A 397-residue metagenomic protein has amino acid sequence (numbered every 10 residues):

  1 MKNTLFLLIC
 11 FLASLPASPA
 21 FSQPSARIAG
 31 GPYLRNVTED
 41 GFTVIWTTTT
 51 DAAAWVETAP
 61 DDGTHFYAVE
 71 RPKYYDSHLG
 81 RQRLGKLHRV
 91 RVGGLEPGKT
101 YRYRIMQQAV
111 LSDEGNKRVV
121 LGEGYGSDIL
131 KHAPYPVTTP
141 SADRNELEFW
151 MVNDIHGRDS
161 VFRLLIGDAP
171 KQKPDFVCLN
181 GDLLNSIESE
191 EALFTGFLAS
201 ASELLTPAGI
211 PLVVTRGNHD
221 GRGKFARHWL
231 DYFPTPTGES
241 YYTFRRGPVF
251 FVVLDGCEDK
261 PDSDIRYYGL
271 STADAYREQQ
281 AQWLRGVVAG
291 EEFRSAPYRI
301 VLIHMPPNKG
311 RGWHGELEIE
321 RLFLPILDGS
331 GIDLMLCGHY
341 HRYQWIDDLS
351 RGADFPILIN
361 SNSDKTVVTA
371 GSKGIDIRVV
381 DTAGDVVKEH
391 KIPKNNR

Functional and structural regions predicted by a protein language model:
M1-T4: Positively charged n-region of N-terminal signal peptides that target proteins for export
L7-P16: Bacterial N-terminal signal peptides
P19-M151, K171, G371-R397: Acidic, histidine-bearing metal-coordination/catalytic regions of metal-dependent phosphoesterases
Y33, I105-P136, A192-A289, F293 (+2 more regions): Extended active-site neighborhood of metal-dependent phosphoesterases/phosphodiesterases
N145-D220: Conserved, compact domain cores that house catalytic/ligand-binding motifs in diverse enzymes and effector modules
W150-N153, F176-D182, I210-N218, I300-H304 (+2 more regions): Active-site neighborhood of phospho(di)ester-bond hydrolases with catalytic His/Asp-centered motifs
G157-V161, N185-E188, R216-F225, D259-S263 (+3 more regions): Active-site environment of divalent metal-dependent phosphoester hydrolases
Y267-Y268, A273, E291-M335: Active-site-proximal segments of metal-dependent phosphoesterases and phosphodiesterases across multiple
